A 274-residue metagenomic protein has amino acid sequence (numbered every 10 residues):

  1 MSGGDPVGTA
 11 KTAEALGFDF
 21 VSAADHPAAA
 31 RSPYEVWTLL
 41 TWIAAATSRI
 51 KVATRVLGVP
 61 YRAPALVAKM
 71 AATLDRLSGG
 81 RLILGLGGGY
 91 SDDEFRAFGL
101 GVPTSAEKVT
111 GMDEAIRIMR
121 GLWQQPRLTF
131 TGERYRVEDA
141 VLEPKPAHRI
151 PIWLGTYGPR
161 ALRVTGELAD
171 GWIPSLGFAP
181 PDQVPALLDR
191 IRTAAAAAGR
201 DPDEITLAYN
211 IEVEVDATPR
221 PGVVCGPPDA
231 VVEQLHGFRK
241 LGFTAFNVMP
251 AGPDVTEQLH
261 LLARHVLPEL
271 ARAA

Functional and structural regions predicted by a protein language model:
M1, V21-A23, K51-R55, L82-L86 (+4 more regions): Hydrophobic faces of well-ordered beta-strands that scaffold small-molecule active sites in alpha/beta enzyme cores
M1-A46, K51, I150, M249-P253 (+2 more regions): N-terminal beta1-alpha1-beta2 module of alpha/beta enzyme domains
M1-G4, P27-Y34, V59-A65, A179-Q183 (+3 more regions): Acidic-and-aromatic substrate-binding clefts and catalytic sites of carbohydrate-active enzymes
T9, A63-L168, D182-I205, A217-P219: Internal, glycine-rich beta/alpha segment that forms the wall or movable "lid" of small-molecule/cofactor binding
E14, D75, H236-G242: Non-catalytic positions within long, well-ordered alpha-helices that form the structural scaffold/packing of enzyme
F18, G79, A169-D170, F243-T244: A structural motif
Y34-R55, G111-I118, R192-A198, P202 (+2 more regions): Alpha-helix-loop-beta-strand connector modules within alpha/beta enzyme cores
V215-E233: Gly/Pro-rich active-site loop or hairpin
